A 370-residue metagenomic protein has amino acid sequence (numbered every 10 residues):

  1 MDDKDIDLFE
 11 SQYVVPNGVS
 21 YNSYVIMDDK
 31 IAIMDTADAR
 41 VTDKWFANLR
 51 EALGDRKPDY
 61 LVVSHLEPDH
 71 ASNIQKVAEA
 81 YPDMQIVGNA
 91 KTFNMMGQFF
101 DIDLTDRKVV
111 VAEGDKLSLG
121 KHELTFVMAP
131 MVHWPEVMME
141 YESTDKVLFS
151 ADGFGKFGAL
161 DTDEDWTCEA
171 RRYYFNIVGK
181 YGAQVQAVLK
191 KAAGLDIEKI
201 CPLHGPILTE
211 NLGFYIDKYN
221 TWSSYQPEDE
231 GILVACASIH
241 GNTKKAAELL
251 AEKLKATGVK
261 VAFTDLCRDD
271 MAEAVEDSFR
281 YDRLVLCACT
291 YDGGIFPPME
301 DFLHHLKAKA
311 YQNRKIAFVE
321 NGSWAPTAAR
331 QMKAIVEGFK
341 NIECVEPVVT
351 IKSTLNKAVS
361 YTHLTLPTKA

Functional and structural regions predicted by a protein language model:
M1-K30: Zn-dependent metallo-beta-lactamase
D29, R40-V87: Active-site metal-binding motif and surrounding structural segment of the metallo-beta-lactamase
M34-T36, D59-L66, V87-N89, L148-A151 (+1 more regions): Active-site neighborhood of phospho(di)ester-bond hydrolases with catalytic His/Asp-centered motifs
G88-V137, Y181-A187: Metallo-beta-lactamase
E123-E210: Metallo-beta-lactamase
E248-A262, G338-N341: Short helix-loop-beta junction
C267-E343: Helix-loop-strand module that forms the ligand-binding subsite of alpha/beta enzymes
Y361-T368: Conserved small/polar residues in nucleotide/adenosyl-binding loops
